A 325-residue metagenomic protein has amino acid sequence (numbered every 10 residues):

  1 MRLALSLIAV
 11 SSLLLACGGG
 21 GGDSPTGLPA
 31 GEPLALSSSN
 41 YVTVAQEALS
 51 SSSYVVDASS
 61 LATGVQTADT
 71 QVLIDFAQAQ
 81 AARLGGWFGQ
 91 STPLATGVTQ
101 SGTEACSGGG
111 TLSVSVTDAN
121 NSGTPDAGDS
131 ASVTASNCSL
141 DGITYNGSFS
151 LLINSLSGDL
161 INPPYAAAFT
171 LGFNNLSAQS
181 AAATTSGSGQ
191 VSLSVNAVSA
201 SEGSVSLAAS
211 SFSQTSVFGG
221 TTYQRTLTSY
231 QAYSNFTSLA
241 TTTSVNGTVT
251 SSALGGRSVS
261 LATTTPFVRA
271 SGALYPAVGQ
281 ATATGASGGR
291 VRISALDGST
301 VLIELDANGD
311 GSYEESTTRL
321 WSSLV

Functional and structural regions predicted by a protein language model:
M1-L5: Bacterial N-terminal signal peptides that target proteins for export
A9-S11: Membrane-embedded hydrophobic alpha-helical segments
L13-A16: C-terminal motif of bacterial Sec signal peptides marking the signal peptidase cleavage site
G18-G22: Bacterial signal peptide processing site
D23-V325: Low-complexity, intrinsically disordered segments exposed to solvent
